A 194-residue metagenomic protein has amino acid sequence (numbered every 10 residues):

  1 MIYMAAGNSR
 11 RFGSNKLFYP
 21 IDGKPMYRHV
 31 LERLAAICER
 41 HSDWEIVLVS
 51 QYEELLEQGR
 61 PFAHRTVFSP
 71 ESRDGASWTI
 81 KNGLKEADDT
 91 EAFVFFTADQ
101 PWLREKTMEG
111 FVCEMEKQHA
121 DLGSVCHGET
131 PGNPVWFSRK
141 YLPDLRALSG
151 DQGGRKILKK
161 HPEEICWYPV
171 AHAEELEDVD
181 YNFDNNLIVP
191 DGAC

Functional and structural regions predicted by a protein language model:
M1, P143, A147-C194: Conserved alpha/beta core of the MobA/IspD/sugar-nucleotide pyrophosphorylase nucleotidyltransferase superfamily
M1-Q51: N-terminal glycine-rich phosphate-binding loop and ensuing alpha1 helix
P20, W102, V135-W136, W167 (+1 more regions): Short aromatic/basic micro-patch
I21, V67-S69, V125, Y168-V170 (+1 more regions): Hydrophobic residues at beta-strand termini and immediately following loops that shape nucleotide-binding pockets
H29-A92: Conserved N-terminal catalytic core of the sugar/cofactor nucleotidyltransferase
P61-A63, Y141, H161: Short, structured coil segments at secondary-structure junctions
R73-R139, P143: Conserved beta-loop-beta/alpha segment of the NTase-like Rossmann-fold superfamily that binds/positions NTPs
